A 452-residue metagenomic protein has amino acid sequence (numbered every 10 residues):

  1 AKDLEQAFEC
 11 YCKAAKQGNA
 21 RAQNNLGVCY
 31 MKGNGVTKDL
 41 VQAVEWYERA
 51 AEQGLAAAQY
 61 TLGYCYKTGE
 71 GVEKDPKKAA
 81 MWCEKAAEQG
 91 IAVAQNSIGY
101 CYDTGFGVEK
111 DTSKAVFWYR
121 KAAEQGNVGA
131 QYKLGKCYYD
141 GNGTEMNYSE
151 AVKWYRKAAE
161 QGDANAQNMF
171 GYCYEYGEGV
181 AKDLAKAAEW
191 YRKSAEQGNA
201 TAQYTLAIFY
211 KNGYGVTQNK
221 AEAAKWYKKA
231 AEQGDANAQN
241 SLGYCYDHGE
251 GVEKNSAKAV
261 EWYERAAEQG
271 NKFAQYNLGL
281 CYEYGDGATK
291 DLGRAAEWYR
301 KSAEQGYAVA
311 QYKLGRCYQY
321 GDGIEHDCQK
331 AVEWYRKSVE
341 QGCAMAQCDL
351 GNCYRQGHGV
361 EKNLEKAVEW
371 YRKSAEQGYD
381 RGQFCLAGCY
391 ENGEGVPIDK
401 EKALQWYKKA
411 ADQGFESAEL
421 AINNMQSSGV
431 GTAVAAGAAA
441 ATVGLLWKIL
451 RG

Functional and structural regions predicted by a protein language model:
D3, Y11, K16-N19, K32-N34 (+31 more regions): Short helix-capping/linker turns of helical repeat alpha-solenoids
A14, C29, A50, C65 (+20 more regions): TPR/TPR-like alpha-solenoid repeats
N25-K32, T61-T68, S97-T104, K133-D140 (+8 more regions): Hydrophobic face of amphipathic alpha-helices that form TPR/SEL1-like repeat modules and related alpha-solenoid
C385, F415-V430: TPR/TPR-like alpha-solenoid helical repeat scaffolds
Q426-T432, V443-G452: Short hydrophobic alpha-helical membrane-entry/anchor segments
